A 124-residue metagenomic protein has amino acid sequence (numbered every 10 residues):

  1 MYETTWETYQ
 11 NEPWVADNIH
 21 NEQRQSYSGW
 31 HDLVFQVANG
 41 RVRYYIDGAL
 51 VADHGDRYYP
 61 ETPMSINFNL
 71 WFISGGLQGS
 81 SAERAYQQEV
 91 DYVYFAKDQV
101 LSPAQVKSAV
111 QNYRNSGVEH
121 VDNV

Functional and structural regions predicted by a protein language model:
M1-V124: GH16 jelly-roll
